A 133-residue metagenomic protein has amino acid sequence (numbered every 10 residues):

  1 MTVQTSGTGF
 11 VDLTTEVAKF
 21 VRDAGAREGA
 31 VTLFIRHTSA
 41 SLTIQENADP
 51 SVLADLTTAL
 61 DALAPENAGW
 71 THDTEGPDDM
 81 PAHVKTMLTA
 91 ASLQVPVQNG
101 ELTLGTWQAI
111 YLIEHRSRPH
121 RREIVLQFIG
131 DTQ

Functional and structural regions predicted by a protein language model:
M1-Q133: Active-site histidine-anchored catalytic micro-motif
